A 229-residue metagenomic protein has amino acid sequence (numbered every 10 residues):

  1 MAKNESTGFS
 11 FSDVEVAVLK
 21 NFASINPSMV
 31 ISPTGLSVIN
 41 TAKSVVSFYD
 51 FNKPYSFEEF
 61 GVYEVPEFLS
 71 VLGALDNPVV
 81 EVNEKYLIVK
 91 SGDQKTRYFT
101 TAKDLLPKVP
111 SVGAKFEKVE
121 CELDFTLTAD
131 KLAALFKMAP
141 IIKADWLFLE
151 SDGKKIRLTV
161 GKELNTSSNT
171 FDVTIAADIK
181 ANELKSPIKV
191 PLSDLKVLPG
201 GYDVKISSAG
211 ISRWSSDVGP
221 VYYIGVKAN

Functional and structural regions predicted by a protein language model:
A2-T101, K118-N229: DNA polymerase processivity clamps
T100-P110, K115: Short, well-ordered, aromatic-rich surface patches in folded extracellular/luminal domains
